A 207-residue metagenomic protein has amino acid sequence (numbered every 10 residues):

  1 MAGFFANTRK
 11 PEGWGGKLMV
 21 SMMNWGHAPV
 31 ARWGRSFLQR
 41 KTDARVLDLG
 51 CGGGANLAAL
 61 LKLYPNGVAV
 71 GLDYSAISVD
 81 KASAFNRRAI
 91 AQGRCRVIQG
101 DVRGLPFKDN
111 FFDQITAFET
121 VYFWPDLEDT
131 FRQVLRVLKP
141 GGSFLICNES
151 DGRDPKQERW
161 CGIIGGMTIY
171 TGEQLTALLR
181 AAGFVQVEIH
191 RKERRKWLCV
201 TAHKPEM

Functional and structural regions predicted by a protein language model:
M1-G15: N-terminal, positively charged/glycine-rich alpha-helical extensions of SAM-dependent methyltransferases
W14-N24, S143-T201: C-terminal alpha-helical "lid/dimerization" subdomain adjacent to the S-adenosyl-L-methionine
W25-A44, A59: Conserved alpha-helix/loop element of class I SAM-dependent methyltransferases that forms part of the SAM/SAH-binding
L38-R40, L63-Y64, A89, L138: A generic alpha-to-beta junction signature in SAM-dependent methyltransferases
R45-G104: Class I SAM-dependent methyltransferase SAM/SAH-binding core
R103-Q114: A short acidic, Gly/Pro-enriched loop at the edge of an enzyme's catalytic core that lines a small-molecule cofactor
Q114-D126: A short SAM/SAH-binding and catalytic strip from SAM-dependent methyltransferases
E128-P140: A short glycine-rich, Lys/Arg-flanked "PGG" loop and its adjoining helix->strand segment in the class I
